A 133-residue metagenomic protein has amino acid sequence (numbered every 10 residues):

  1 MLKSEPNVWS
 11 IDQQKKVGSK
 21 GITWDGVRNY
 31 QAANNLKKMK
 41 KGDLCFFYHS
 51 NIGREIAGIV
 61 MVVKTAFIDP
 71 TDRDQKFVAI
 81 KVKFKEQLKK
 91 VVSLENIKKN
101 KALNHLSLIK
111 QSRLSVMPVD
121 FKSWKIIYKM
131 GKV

Functional and structural regions predicted by a protein language model:
M1-E5, T65-A66, H105, L114 (+1 more regions): Mixed-charge, low-complexity intrinsically disordered regions
M1-M39, S123, G131-V133: Compositionally biased, charged N-terminal/linker segments
S4-I11, E55-G58, V116: A cross-family signal for N-terminal binding/gating loops and helix N-caps that shape access to the active site
Q13, V91-I97, Y128-M130: Short, charged, solvent-exposed linker or helix-capping segments at domain edges/interfaces that act as flexible hinges
K37-M39, E55, V60: A contiguous binding-surface segment within folded domains or other stable secondary-structure elements
Y48-R54: Short, charged beta-turn/beta-strand-edge "cap" motif at the junction between a beta-strand and an adjacent loop
G58-M117: Aromatic- and Lys/Arg-enriched surface recognition patch
